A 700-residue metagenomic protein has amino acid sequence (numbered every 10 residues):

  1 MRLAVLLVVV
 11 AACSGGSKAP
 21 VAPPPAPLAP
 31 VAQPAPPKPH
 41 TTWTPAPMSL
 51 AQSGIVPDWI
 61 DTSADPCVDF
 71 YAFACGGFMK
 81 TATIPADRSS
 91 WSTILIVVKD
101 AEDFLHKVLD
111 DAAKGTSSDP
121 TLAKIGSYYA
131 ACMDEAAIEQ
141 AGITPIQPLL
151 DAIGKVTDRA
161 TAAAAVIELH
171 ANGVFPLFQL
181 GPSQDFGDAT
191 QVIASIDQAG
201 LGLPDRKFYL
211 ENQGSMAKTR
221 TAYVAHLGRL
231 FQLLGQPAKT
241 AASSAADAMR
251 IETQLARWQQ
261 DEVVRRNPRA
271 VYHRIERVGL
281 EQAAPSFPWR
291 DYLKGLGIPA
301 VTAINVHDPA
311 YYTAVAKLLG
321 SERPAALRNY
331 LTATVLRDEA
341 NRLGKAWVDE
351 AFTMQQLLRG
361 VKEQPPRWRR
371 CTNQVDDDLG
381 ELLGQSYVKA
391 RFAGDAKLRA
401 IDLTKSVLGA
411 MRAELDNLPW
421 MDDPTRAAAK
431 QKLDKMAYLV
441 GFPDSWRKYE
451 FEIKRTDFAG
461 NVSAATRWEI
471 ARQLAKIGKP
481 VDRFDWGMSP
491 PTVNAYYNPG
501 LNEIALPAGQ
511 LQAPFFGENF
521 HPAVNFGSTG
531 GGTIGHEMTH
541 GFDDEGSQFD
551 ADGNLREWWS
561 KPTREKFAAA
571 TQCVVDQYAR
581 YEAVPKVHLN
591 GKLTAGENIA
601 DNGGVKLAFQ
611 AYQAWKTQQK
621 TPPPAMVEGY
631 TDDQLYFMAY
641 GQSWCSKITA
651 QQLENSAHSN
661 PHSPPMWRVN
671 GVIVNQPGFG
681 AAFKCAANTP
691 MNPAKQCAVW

Functional and structural regions predicted by a protein language model:
M1-L7: Sec-dependent signal peptide recognition, specifically the positively charged N-region followed immediately by
V9-A12: C-terminal motif of bacterial Sec signal peptides marking the signal peptidase cleavage site
S14-S17: Bacterial signal peptide processing site
A19-K38: Intrinsically disordered, low-complexity proline-rich regions
H40-D58: Short, Gly/Pro- and small/polar-rich lid/capping loops
T44-P47, A248, A283-S286, I298 (+8 more regions): Intrinsically disordered, low-complexity linker/terminal regions across diverse proteins
A46-A51, A64-D69, F73-I138: Active-site-surrounding "flap" and adjacent substrate/cofactor-binding loops of secreted or lumenal enzymes, prototyped
A112-S406, P443: Noncatalytic, helix-rich "gating/capping" subdomain that lines the substrate-entry/channel surface of large enzyme
